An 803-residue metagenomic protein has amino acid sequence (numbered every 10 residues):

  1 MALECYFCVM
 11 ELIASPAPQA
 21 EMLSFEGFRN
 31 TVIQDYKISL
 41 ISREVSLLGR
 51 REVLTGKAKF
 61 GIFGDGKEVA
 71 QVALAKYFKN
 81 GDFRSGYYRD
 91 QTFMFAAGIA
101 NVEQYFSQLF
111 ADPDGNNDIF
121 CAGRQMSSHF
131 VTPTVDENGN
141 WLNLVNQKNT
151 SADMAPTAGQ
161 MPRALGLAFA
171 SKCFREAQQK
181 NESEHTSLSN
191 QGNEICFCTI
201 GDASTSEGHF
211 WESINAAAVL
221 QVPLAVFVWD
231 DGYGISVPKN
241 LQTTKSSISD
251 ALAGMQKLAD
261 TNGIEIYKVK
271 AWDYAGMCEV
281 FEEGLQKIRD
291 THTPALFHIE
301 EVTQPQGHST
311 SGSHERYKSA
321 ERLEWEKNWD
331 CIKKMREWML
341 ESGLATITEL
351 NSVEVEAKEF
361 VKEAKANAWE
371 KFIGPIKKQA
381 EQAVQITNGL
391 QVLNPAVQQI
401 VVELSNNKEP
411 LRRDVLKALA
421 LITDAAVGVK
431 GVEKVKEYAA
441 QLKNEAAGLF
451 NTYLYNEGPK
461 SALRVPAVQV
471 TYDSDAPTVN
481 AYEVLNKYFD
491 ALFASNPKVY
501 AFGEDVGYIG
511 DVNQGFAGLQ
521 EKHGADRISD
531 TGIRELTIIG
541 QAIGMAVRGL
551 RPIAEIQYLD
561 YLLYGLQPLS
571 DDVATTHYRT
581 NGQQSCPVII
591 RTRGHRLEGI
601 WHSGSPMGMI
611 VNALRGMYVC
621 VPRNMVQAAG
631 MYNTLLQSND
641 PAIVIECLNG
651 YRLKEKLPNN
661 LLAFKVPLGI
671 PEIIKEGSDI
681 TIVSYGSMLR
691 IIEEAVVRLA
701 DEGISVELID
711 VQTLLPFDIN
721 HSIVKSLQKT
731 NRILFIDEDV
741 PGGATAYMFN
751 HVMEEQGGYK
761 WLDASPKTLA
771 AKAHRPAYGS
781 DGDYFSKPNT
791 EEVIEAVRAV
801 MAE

Functional and structural regions predicted by a protein language model:
A2-A70, K76-Y77, P305-G307, S311-H523 (+2 more regions): Conserved acidic/glycine
E44-F227, G232, P238-Q256, T261 (+3 more regions): Cofactor-binding active-site loop characterized by glycine-rich and histidine/acidic residues
E68, V72, N149-D231, V269-D290 (+5 more regions): Thiamine diphosphate
A73-L74, F95-A100, G208-E212, D230 (+12 more regions): Short acidic, glycine/serine/threonine-rich loops at helix termini
G86-Y88, C121, A158, T199-I200 (+9 more regions): Short beta-strand segments
F169-A170, F174-S189, V484-A491, S605 (+4 more regions): Glycine-/acidic-rich phosphate or pyrophosphate-binding loops and their flanking alpha/beta elements
L224, V228-R412, A418, G518 (+1 more regions): Thiamine diphosphate
L597-S638: Internal gly/pro-rich beta-alpha loop/helix module that stabilizes soluble enzyme cofactors or their anionic handles
